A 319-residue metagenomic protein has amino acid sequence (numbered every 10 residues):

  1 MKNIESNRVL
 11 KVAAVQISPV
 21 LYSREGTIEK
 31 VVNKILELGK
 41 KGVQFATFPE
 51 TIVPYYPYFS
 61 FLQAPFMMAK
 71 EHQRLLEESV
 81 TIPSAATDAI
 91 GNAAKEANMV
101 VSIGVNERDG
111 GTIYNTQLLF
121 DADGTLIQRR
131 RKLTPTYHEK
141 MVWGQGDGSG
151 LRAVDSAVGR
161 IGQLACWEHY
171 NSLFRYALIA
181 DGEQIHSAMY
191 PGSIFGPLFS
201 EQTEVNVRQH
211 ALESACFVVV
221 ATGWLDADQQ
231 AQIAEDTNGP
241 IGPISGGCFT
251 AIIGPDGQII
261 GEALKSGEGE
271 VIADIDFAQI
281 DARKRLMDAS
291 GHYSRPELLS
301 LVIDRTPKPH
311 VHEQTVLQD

Functional and structural regions predicted by a protein language model:
M1-F45: N-terminal glycine-/serine-/threonine-rich phosphate-binding loop
V9-L21, T116, R129, A153 (+2 more regions): Active-site-proximal beta-strand elements of phosphoester/diester hydrolases
R24, L36-A122, G192-C216: Cys-nucleophile CN-hydrolase/nitrilase-fold catalytic domain and related Cys-dependent amidase chemistry that acts on
T81-V100, R160, C166-V271: CN hydrolase (nitrilase-like) catalytic-core segments centered on the catalytic cysteine and neighboring Lys/Glu
I103-V105, T116-L119, R152, T250-I252 (+1 more regions): Short beta-strand scaffold segments in enzyme catalytic cores
D123, Q128-R130, A263: Short hydrophobic alpha-helix segments
K132-Q145, G267-M287: A short, polar/charged loop-to-alpha-helix boundary motif
R152-Q184, Q279-D319: Cysteine/selenocysteine-centered motifs that mediate thiol-based redox chemistry or coordinate metal-sulfur cofactors
